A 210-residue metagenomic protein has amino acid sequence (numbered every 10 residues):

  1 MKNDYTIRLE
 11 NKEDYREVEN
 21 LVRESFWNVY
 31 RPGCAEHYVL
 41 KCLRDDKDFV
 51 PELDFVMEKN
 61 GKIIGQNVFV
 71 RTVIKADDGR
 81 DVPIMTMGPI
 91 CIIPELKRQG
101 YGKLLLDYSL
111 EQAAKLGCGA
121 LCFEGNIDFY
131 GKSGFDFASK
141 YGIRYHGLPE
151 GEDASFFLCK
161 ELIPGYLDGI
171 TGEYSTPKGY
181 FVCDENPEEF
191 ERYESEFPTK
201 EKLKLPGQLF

Functional and structural regions predicted by a protein language model:
M1-E13, N20: Conserved N-terminal entry element of GNAT/NAT acetyltransferase domains
E19-V22, F26-V68, V73: Active-site rim helix/loop that mediates acceptor-substrate recognition in acyltransferases
E52, D153-F157: Short hydrophobic/aromatic beta-strand or adjacent loop that forms the aromatic wall/cage of a ligand/substrate-binding
L53, M57, G88-C91, C118 (+1 more regions): Internal, conserved structured core segments that host functional sites
G79-P94: Conserved acetyl-CoA binding element of GNAT-fold acetyltransferases
M87, E95-L96, G100-Y108, C118: Conserved acetyl-CoA pyrophosphate-binding loop and the N-cap/start of the following alpha-helix in GNAT-like
K115-C118, G125-E152: Conserved active-site alpha-helix within GNAT-family acetyltransferase domains
G165-F210: Acidic/histidine-enriched, glycine/proline-rich intrinsically disordered or flexible terminal extensions
